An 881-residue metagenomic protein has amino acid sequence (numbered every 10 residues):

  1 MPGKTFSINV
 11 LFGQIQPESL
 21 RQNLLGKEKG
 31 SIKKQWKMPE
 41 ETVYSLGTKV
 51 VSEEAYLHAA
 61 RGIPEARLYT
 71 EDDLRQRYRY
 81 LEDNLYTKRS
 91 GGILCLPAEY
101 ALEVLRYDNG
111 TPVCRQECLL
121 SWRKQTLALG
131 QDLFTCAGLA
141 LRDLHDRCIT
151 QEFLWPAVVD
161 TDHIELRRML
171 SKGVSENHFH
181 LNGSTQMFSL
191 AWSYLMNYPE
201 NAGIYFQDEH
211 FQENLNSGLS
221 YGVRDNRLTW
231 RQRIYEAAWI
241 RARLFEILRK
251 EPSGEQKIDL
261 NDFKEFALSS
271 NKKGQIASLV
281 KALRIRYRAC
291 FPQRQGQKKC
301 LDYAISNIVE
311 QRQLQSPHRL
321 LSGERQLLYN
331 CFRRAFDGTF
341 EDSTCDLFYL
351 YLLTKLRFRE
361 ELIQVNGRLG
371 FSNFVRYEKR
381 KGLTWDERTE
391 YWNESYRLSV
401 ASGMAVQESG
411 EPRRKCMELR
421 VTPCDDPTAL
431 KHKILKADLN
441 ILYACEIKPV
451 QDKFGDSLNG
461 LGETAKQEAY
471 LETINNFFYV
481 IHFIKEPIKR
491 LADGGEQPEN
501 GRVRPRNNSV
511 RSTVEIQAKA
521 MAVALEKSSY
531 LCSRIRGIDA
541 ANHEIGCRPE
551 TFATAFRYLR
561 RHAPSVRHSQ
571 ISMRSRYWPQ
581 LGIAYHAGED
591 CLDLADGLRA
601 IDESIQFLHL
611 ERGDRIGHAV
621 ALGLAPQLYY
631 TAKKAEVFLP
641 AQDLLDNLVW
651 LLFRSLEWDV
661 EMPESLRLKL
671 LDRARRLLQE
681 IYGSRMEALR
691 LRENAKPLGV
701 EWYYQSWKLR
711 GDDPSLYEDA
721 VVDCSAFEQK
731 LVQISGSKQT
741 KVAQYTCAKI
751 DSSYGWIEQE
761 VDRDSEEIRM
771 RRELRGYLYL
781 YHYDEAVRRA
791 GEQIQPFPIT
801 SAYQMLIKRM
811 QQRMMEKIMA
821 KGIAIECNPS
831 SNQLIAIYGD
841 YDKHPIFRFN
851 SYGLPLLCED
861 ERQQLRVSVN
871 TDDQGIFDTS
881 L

Functional and structural regions predicted by a protein language model:
P2-L881: Metal-cofactor-binding active-site regions of metalloenzymes
